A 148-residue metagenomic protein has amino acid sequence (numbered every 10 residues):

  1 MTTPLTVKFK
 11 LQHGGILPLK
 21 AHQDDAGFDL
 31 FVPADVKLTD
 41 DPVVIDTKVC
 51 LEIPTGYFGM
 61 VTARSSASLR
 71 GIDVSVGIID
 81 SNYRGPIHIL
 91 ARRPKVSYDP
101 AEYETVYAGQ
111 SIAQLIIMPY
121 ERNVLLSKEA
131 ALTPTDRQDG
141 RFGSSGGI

Functional and structural regions predicted by a protein language model:
M1-I148: Non-catalytic terminal segments and appended small domains
